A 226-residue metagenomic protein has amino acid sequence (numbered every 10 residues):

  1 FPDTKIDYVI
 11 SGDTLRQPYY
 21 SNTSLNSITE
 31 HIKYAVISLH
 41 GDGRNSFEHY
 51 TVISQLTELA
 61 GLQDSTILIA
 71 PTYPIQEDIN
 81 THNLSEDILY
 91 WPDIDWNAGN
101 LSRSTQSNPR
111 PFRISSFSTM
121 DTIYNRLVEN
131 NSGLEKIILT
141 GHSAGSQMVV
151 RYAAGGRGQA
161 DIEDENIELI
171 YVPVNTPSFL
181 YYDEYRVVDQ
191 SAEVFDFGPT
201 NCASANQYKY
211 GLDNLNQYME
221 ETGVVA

Functional and structural regions predicted by a protein language model:
F1-A35, G43, F47-I67, N100-N108 (+6 more regions): A domain-start/cap signature at the N-terminus of enzymes
L62-D78: Conserved alpha/beta-hydrolase
L68-A70, N80, W91, Y171: Conserved beta-strand scaffold positions in the cores of enzyme catalytic domains, especially in NTP/NDP-utilizing
Q76-N80, P177-Y185: A short beta-to-alpha transition loop/helix N-cap that caps and shapes the active-site region
S85-N131, Q147, A153: Alpha/beta-hydrolase active-site loop
S143, N175: Catalytic nucleophile serine of serine hydrolases, specifically the conserved "nucleophile elbow" pentapeptide
